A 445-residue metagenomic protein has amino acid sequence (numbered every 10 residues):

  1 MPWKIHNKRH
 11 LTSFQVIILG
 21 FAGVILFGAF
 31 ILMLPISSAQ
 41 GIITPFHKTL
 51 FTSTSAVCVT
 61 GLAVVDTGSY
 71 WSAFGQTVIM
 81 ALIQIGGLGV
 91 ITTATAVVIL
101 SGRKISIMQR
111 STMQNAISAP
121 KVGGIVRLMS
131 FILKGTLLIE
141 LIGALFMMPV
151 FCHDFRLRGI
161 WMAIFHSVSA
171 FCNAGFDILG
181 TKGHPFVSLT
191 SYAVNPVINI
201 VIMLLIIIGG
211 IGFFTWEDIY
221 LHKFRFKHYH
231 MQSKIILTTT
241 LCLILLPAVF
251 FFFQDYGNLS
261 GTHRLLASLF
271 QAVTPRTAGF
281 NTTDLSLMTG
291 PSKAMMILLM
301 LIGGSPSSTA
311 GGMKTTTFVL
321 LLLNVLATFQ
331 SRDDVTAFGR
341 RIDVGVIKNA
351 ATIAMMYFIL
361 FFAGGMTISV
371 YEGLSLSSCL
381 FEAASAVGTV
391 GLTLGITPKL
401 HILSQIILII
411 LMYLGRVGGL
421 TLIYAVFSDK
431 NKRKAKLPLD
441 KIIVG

Functional and structural regions predicted by a protein language model:
M1-G445: Membrane-proximal intracellular helices of multi-pass ion channels
